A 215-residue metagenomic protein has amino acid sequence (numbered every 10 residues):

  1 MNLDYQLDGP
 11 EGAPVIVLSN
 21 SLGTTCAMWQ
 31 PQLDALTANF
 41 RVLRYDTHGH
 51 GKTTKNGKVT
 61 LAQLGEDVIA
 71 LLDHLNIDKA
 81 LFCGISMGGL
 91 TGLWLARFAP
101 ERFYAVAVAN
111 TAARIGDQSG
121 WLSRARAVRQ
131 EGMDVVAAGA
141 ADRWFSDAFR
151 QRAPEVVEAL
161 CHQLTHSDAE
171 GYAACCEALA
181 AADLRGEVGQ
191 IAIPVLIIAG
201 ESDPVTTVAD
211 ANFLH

Functional and structural regions predicted by a protein language model:
M1-V17, T37-F40, D78: Alpha/beta-hydrolase fold catalytic core
V17-S21, A199: The conserved beta1-alpha1 loop
S21-T24, S86: Active-site glycine-rich loops that stabilize anionic/oxyanionic intermediates across multiple enzyme folds
A27-D34, L43-C83: Active-site loop/oxyanion-hole signature of alpha/beta-hydrolase fold enzymes
L90-F98, R102-A137, W144, R152: Flexible "cap/lid" loop of the alpha/beta hydrolase fold
G116-S119, Q130-Q190: Conserved alpha/beta-hydrolase catalytic His-Asp/Glu region
I191, I197-A199, D203: Short beta-strand/loop motif that positions the catalytic acidic residue of the alpha/beta-hydrolase fold
P204-D210: Conserved alpha/beta-hydrolase "acid-adjacent" motif
